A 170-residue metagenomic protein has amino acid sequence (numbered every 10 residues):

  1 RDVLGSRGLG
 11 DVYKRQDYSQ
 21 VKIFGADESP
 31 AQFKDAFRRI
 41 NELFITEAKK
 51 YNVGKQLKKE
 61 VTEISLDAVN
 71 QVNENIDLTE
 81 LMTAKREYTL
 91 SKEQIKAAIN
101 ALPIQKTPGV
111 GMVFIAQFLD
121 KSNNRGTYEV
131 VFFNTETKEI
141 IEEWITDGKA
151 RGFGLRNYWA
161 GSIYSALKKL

Functional and structural regions predicted by a protein language model:
D2-G10: Single conserved hydrophobic/aromatic residue that forms the stacking wall/gate of nucleotide- or nucleobase-binding
D11-D17: Short, hydrophobic/glycine-enriched beta-strand segments
V12, D27-A31, T127-E129: Short secondary-structure boundary/capping segments
Y18-Q20, Q117-S122, G148-R151: Solvent-exposed loop/turn segments at secondary-structure junctions within structured extracellular/periplasmic domains
Y18-T107, G111: N-terminal segment of the mature soluble domain
Y88, K92, G126, G152-A160: Solvent-exposed, acidic/flexible segments
Q94-E139, E143: Mature extracytoplasmic/lumenal regions of exported proteins
E136-L170: Short secondary-structure boundary motifs at beta->alpha junctions and helix caps
